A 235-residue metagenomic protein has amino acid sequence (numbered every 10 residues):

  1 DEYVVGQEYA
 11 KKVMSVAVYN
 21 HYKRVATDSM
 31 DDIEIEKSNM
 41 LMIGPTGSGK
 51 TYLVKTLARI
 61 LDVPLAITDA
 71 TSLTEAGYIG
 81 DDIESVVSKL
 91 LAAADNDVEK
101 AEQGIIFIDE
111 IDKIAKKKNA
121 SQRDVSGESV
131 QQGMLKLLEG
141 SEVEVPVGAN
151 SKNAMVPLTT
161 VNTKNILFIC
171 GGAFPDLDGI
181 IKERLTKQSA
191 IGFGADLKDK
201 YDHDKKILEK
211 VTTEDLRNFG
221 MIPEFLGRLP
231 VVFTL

Functional and structural regions predicted by a protein language model:
D1-G6, K11-A66, T71-I79, I83-L235: AAA+ P-loop NTPase nucleotide-binding core of proteostasis motors
